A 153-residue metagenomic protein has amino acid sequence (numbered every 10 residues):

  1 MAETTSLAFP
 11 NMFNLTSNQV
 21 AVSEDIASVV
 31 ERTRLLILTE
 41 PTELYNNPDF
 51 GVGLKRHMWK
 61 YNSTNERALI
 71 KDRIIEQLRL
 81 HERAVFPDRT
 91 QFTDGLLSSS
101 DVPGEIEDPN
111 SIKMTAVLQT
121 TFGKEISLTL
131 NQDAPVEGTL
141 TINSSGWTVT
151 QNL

Functional and structural regions predicted by a protein language model:
M1-E76, P87-L153: Immediate N-terminus of the mature polypeptide
H81-E82: Acidic-histidine catalytic/liganding microenvironments
